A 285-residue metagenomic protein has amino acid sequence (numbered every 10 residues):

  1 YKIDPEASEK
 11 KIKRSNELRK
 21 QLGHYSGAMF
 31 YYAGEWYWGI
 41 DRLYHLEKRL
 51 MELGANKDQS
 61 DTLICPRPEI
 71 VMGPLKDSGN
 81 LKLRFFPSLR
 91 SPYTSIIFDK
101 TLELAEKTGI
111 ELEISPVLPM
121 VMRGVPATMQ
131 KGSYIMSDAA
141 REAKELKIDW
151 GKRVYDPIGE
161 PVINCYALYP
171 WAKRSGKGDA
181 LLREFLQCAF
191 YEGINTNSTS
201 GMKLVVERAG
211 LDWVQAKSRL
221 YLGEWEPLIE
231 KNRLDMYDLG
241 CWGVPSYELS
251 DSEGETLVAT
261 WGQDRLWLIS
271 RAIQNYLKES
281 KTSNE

Functional and structural regions predicted by a protein language model:
Y1-G73, G79-R84, I97-L104, E184-E285: C-terminal cap of thioredoxin/glutaredoxin-like
K2, P87, V125: Active-site oxyanion-binding pockets that recognize sulfate/phosphate
G34, L89, D156-P157: Structured beta->alpha junctions
Y37-W38, P92-Y93, E160: Glycine-/small-residue-rich active-site loops that bind phosphorylated ligands and cofactors
I40, L46, P92, M120-V121 (+3 more regions): Surface-exposed loop/turn and secondary-structure junction residues enriched for glycine/proline
D77-Y93, L112: Short active-site neighborhood of thiol/selenol oxidoreductases, capturing the structured segment around
S95-A189, L277-N284: Structural alpha/beta surface segment adjacent to cysteine/selenocysteine redox centers across thiol/disulfide enzymes
